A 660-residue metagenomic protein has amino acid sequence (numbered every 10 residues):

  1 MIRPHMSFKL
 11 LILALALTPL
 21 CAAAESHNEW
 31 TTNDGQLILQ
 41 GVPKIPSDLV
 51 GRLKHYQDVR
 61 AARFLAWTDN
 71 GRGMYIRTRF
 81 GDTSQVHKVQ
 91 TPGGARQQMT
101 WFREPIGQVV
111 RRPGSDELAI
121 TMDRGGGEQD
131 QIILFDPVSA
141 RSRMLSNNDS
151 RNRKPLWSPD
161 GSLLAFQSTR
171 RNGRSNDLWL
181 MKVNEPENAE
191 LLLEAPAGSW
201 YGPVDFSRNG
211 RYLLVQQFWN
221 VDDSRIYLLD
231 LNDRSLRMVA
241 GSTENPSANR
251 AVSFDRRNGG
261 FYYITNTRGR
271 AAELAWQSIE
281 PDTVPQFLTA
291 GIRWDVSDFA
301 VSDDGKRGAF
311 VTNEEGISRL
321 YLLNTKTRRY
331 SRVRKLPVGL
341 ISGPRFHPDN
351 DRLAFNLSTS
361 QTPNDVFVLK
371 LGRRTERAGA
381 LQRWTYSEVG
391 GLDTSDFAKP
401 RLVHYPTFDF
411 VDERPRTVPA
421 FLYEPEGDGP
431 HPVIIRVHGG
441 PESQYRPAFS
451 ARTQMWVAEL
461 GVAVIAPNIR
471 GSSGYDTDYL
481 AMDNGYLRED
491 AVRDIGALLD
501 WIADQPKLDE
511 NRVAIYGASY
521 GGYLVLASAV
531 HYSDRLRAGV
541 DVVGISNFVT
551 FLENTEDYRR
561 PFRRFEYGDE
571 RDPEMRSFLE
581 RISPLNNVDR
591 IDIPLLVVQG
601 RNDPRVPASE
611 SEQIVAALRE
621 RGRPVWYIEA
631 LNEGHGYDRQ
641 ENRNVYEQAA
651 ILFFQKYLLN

Functional and structural regions predicted by a protein language model:
M1-M6: N-terminal secretory signal peptides that target proteins for export/translocation
K9-P19: Bacterial N-terminal signal peptides
A22-S26: Boundary at the C-terminal end of the N-terminal hydrophobic targeting segment
H27-L49, T78-Q98, E117, T121-M144 (+8 more regions): Beta-propeller blade-edge and WD-like acidic-aromatic loop motif
D58-R77, R96, R103-T121, I132 (+13 more regions): Conserved beta-propeller blade repeats
Q216, L229, I264, Q277 (+14 more regions): Generic beta-strand/beta-sheet core signal
A378-A380, T385-S519, H531, L552-R563: Cap/lid segment of the alpha/beta-hydrolase catalytic domain
R414, P467-N660: Active-site-proximal cap/loop segments of hydrolase catalytic domains
